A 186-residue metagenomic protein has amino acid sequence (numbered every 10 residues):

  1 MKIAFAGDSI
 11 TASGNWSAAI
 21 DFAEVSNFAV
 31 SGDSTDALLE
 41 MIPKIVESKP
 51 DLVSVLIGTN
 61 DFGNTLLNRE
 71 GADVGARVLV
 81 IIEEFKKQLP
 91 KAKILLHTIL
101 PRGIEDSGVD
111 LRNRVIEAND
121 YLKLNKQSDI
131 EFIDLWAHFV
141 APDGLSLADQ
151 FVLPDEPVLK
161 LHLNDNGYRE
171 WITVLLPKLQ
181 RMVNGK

Functional and structural regions predicted by a protein language model:
M1-A6, I10-D21, E47-K49, K87 (+3 more regions): N-terminal secretory targeting modules
M1-E84, G103-D106, L111-I116: Conserved SGNH/GDSL esterase-like catalytic core that processes O-acyl groups on lipids and polysaccharides
G7, A29-S31, T98, W136-F139: Residues at the C-termini of beta-strands that transition into short coil/loop
L56, H97-T98: Alpha/beta-hydrolase-fold catalytic nucleophile elbow
L89-K93: A short helix->loop->beta-strand "cap" motif at the edges of active sites that frequently abuts
P101-K186: Catalytic His-Asp segment of secreted/periplasmic serine-dependent ester chemistry enzymes
